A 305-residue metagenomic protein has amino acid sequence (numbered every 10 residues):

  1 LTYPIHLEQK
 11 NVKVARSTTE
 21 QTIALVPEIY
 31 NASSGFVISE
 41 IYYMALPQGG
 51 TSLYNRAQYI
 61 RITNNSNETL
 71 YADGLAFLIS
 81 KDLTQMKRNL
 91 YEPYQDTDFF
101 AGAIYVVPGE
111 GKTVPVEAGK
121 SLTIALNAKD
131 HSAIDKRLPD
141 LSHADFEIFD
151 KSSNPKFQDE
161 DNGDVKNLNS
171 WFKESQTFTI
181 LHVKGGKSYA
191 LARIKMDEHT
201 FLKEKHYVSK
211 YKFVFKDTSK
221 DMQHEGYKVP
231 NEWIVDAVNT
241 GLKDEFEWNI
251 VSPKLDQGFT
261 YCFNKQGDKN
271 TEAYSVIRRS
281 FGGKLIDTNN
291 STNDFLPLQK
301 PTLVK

Functional and structural regions predicted by a protein language model:
L1, I38-I41, I60, L75-F77 (+4 more regions): Long, contiguous hydrophobic alpha-helical segments, chiefly transmembrane helices and signal peptides
T2-E28: Structured interaction patches on ligand/partner-binding surfaces of diverse proteins
V14-A15, P27-E28, T51-S52, N67-T69 (+2 more regions): A general structural signal for short secondary-structure junctions and capping/turn motifs
E20-T22, A57, S121: Intrinsic-disorder/low-complexity, polar/charged segments enriched in Ser/Thr/Lys/Arg/Asp/Glu/Gln
E28-D82, M86, K166-T177, L181-A190 (+3 more regions): A structural motif detector for short, solvent-exposed N-terminal "entry" segments of globular domains
A32, V304-K305: Low-complexity, Pro/Thr/Ser/Gly/Ala-rich linker/spacer regions in secreted, extracellular modular proteins
G74-Y105: The feature marks short-to-medium sequence segments in extracytoplasmic or secretory-pathway proteins
D96-L298, L303-V304: Solvent-exposed beta-edge/loop recognition patches
